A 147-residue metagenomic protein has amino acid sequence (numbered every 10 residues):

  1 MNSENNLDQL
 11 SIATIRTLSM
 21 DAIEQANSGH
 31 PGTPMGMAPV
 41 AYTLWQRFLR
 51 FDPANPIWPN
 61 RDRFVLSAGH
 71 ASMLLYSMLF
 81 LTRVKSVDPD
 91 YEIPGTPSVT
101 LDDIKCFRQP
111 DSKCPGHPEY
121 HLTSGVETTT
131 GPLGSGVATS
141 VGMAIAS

Functional and structural regions predicted by a protein language model:
M1-T17: Generic start-of-chain signal for non-secretory N-termini
N2-S3, E24, V126-E127: Short coil/turn segments at secondary-structure junctions
N6, G29, T130-P132: Conserved, non-catalytic sequence blocks in retroelement Pol enzymes and Pol-derived host proteins
T14-S28: N-terminal capping segment at the start of a domain
M37-S147: Cofactor-binding active-site loop characterized by glycine-rich and histidine/acidic residues
